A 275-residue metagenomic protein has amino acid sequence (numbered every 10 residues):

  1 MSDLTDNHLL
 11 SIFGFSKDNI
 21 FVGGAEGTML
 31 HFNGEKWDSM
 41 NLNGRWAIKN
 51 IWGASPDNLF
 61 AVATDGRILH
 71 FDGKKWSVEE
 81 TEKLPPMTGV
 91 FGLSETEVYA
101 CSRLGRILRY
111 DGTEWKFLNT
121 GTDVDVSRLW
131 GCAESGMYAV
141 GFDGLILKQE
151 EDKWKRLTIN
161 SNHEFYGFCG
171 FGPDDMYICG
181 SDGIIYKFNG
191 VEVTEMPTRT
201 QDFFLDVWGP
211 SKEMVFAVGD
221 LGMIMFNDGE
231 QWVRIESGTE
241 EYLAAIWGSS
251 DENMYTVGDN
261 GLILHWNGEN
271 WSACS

Functional and structural regions predicted by a protein language model:
M1-S275: Residue-level hotspots at or immediately adjacent to binding/recognition sites across diverse folds
